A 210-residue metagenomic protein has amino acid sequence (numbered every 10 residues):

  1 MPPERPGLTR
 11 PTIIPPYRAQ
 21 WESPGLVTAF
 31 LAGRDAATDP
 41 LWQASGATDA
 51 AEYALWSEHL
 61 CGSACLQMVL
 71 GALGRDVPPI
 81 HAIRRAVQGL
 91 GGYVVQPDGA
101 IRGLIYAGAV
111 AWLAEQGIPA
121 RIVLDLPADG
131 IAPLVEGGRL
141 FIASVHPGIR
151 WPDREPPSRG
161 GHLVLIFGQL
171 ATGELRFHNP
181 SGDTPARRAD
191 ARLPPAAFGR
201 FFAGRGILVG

Functional and structural regions predicted by a protein language model:
M1-G99, R154: Active-site-adjacent structural segments surrounding the nucleophilic cysteine of cysteine proteases and isopeptidases
P2-E4, L70-G71, D76-G210: Conserved active-site-adjacent core of cysteine acyl-enzyme catalytic domains
